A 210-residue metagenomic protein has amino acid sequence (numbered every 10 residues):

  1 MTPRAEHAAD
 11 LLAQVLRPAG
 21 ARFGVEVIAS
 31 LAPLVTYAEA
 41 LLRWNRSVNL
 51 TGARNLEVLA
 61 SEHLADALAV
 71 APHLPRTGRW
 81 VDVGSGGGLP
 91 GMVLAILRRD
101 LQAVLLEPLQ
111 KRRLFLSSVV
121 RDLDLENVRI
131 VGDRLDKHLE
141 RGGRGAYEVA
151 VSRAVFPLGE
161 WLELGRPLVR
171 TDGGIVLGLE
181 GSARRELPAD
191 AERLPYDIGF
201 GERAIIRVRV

Functional and structural regions predicted by a protein language model:
M1-V81, K111-L114, S118-V128: Class I SAM-dependent transferase core
R54, L89-I96: Basic, gly/Ser/Thr/Pro-rich low-complexity segments located predominantly at protein N termini
E57, P75, I96-R99, G173: Ubiquitous "structural anchor" signal
A60-H63, W80, L94, R98 (+1 more regions): Bulky hydrophobic/aromatic packing residues
G84-G88: Class I SAM-dependent methyltransferase "Motif I" SAM/SAH-binding loop
G91, R98-V210: S-adenosylmethionine
